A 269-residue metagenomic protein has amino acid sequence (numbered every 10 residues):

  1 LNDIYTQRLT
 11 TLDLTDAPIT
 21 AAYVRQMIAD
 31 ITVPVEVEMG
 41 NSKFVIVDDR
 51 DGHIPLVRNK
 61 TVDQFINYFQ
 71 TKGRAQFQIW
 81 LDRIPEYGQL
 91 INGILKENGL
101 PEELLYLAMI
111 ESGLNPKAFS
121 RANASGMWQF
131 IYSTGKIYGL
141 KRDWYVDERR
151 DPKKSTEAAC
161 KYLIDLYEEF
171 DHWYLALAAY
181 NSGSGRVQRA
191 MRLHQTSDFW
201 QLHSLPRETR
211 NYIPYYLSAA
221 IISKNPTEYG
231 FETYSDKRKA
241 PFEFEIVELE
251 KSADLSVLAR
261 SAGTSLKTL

Functional and structural regions predicted by a protein language model:
L1-N98: An acidic, Gly/Ser/Thr/Pro-rich helix-cap/linker signature
T32-P34, M39-S42, G99-L105, M109 (+4 more regions): Extracytoplasmic
G73, F77-G88, E97-L100, S120-W128 (+5 more regions): Solvent-exposed, acidic/flexible segments
L100-K117, A176-S182, L269: Short, functionally critical alpha-helical segments immediately adjacent to catalytic or ligand/cofactor-binding
A122-W144, T156-A158, L163, V187-A190: Substrate-binding/active-site groove segments that recognize and process beta-1,4-linked N-acetyl-hexosamine
I164-R189: Catalytic and binding regions of secreted/periplasmic enzymes and modules that target cell-wall glycans
R207-Y229: Catalytic cores of secreted or luminal carbohydrate-active enzymes
Y234-G263: Primarily a LysM-type cell-wall glycan-binding module
